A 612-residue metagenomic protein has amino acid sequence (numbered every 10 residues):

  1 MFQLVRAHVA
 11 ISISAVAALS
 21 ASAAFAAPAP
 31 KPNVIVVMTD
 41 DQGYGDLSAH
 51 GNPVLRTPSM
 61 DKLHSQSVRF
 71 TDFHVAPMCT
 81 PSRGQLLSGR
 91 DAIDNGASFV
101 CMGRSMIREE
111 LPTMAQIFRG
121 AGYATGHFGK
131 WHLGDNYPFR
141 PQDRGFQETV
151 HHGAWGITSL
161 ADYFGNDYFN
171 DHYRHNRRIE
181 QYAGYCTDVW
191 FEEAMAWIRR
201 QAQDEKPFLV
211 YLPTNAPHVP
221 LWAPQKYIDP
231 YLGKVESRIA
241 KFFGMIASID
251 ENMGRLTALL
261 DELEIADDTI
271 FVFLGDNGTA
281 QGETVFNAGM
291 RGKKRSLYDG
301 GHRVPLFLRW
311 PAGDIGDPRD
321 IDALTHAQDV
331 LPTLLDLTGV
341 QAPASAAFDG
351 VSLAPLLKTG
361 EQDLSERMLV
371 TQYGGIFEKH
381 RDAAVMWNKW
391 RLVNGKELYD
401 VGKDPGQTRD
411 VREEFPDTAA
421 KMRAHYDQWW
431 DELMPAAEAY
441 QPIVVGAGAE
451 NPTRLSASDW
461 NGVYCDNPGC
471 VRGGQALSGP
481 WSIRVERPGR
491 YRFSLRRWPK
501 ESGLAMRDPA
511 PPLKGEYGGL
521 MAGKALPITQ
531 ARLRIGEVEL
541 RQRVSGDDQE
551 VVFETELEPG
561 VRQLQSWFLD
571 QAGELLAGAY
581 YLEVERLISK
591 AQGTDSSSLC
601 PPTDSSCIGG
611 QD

Functional and structural regions predicted by a protein language model:
F2, I11-L19, A23-N394, V401-D431 (+5 more regions): Formylglycine-dependent sulfatase
P28-P32, T39, G43-Y44, R69 (+3 more regions): Long, internal low-complexity/basic segments
W387-K389, G395-K396, P488, P559-V561: Residue-level signal for tight coil/turn positions that link beta-strands
